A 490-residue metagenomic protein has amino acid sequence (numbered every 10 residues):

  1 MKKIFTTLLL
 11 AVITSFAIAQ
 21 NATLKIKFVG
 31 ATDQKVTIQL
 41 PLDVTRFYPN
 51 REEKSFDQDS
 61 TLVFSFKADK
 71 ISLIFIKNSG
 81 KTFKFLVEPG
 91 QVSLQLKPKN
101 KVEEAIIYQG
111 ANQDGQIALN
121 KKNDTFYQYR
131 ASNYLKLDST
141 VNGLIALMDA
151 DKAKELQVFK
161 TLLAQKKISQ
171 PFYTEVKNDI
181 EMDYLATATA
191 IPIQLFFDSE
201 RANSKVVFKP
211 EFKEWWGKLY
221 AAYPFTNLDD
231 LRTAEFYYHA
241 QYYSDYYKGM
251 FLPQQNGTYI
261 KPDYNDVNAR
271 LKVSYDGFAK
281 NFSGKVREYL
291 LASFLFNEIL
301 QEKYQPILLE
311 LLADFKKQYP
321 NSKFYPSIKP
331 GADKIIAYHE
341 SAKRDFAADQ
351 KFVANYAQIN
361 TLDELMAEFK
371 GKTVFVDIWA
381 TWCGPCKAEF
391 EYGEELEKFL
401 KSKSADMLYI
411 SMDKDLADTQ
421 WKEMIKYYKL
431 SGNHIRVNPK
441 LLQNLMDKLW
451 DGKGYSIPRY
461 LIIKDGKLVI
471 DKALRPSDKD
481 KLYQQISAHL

Functional and structural regions predicted by a protein language model:
M1-I26, H489-L490: Bacterial Sec-dependent N-terminal signal peptides
Q20-E175, D179, T187-A188, N227: A non-transmembrane, solvent-exposed segment enriched in polar/low-complexity residues
N142, A146-V273, G277, N281: N-terminal, charged low-complexity regulatory/assembly segments
F296-K372, E423: N-proximal helix/coil linker or "cap" segments that precede and/or mark the start of modular domains
K372-V374, I378-W382, K414: Short pre-active-site segment immediately N-terminal to redox-active cysteine/selenocysteine motifs in thiol-based
I378-E395: Conserved redox-active cysteine motifs that mediate thiol-disulfide chemistry, especially di-cysteine Cys-X(1-2)-Cys
K398-L442, W450: Conserved segment of the thioredoxin-like fold in thiol-based oxidoreductases
L430, P439-S487: Thiol/disulfide oxidoreductase modules built on the thioredoxin-like
